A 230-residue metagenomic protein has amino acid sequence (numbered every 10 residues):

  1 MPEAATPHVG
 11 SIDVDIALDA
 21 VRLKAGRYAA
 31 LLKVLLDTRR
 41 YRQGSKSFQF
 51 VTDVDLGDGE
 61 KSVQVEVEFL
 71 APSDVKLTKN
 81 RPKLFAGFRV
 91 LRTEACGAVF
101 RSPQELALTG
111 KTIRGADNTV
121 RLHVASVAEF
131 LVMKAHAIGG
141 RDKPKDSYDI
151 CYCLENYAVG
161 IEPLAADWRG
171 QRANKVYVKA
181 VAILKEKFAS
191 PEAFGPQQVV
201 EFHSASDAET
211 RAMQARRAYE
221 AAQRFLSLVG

Functional and structural regions predicted by a protein language model:
M1-G230: Compositionally biased terminal segments of proteins
